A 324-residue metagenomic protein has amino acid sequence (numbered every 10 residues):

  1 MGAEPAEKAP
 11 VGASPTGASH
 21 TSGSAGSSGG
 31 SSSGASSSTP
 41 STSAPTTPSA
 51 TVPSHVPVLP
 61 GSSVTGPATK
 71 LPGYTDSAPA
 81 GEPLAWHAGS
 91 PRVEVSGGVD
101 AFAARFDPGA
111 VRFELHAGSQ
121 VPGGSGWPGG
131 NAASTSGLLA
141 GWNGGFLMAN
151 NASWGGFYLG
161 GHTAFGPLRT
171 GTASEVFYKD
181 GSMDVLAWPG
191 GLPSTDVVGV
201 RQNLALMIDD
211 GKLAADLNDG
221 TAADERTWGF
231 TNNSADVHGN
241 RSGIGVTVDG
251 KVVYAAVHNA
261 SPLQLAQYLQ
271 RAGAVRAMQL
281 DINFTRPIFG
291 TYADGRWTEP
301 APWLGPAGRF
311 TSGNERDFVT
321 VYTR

Functional and structural regions predicted by a protein language model:
M1-G30, G34, T39-L168: Zymogen propeptides
H20, T47, V200, M207 (+5 more regions): Pepsin/retropepsin-fold aspartyl endopeptidases
V93-G98, K179, V248, G313: Short, ordered beta-strand-loop transition motifs
V99, T170, G239, S312-R316: Short, solvent-exposed loop/turn segments at the edges of secondary structure
F102-F106, A173-F177, S242-V246, P287-T291 (+1 more regions): Short beta-strand scaffold segments in enzyme catalytic cores
D107, H116-R271, V275: Aspartyl protease catalytic domain
F284-R324: C-terminal regions of proteins
